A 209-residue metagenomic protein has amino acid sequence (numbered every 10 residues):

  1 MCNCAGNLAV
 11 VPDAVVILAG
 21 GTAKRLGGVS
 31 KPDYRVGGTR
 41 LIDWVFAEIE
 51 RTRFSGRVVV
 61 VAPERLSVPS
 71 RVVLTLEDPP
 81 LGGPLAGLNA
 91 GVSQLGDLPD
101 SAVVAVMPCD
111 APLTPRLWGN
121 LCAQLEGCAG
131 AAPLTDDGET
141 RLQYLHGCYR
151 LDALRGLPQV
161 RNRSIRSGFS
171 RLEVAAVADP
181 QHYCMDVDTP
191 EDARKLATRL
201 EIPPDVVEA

Functional and structural regions predicted by a protein language model:
C2-C4, L8-D152, G156-N162, S170-Y183 (+2 more regions): Nucleotide and nucleotide-moiety/phosphate-recognizing core
L196: Histidine-centered active-site loop/cap adjacent to the catalytic His in serine esterases/O-acetyl transfer systems
R199-A209: Hydrophobic helical membrane-anchoring modules
